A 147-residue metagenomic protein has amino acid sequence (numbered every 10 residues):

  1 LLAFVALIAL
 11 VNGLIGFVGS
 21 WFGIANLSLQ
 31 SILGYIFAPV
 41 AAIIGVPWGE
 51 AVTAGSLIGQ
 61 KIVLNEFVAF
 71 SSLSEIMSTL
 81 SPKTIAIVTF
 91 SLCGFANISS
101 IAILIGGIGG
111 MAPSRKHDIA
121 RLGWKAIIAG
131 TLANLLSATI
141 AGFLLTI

Functional and structural regions predicted by a protein language model:
L1-M77: Transmembrane helical segments that form the transport core of multi-pass membrane transport proteins
K61-I147: C-terminal transmembrane helix pair
